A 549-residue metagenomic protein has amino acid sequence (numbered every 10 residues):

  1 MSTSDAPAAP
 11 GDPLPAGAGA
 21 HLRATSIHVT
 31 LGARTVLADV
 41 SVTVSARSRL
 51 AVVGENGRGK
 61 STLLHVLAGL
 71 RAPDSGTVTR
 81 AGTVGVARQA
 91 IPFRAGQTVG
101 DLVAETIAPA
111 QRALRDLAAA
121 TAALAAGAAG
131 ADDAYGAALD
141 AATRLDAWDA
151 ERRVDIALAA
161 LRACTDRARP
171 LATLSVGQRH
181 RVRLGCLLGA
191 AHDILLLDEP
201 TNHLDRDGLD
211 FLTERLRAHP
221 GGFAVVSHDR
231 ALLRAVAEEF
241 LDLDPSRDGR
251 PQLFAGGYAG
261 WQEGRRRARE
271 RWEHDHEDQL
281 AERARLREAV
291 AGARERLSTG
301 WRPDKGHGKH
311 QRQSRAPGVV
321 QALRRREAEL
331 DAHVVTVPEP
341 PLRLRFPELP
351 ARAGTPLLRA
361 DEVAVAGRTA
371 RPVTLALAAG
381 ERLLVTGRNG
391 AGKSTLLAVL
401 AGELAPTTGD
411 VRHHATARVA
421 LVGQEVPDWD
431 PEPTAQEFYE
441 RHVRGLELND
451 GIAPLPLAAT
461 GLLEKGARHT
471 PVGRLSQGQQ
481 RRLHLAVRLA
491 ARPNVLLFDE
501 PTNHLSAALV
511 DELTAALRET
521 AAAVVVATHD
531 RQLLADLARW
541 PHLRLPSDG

Functional and structural regions predicted by a protein language model:
M1-R271, P350-G549: ABC ATP-binding cassette signature C-motif
A110-T121, A138, Q279, R283-L297 (+1 more regions): Non-transmembrane amphipathic alpha-helical segments
R112, D149, A281, R285 (+4 more regions): Generic recognition of short, well-ordered alpha-helical interface segments
A120, G127, L145, A293 (+4 more regions): Hydrophobic stripe of amphipathic alpha-helices that form coiled-coil interfaces
A141-I156, V320-P338: Amphipathic alpha-helical coiled-coil segments
P170, E339-L349: Long, charged, glycine-rich C-terminal linkers/tails
R269-T299, Q313-L323: ABC ATPase nucleotide-binding domains
G306-S314: Short hinge/gating elements
